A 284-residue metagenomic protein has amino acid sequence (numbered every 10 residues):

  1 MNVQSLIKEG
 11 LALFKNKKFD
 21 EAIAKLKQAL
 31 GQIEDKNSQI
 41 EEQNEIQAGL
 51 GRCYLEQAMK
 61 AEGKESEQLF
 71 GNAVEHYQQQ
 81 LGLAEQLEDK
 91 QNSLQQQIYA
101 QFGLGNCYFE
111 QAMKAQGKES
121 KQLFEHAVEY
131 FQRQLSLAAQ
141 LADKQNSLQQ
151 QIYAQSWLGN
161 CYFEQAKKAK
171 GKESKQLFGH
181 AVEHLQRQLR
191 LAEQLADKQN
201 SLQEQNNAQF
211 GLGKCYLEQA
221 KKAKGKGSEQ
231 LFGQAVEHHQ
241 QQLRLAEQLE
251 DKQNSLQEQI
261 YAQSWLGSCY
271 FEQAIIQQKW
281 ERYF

Functional and structural regions predicted by a protein language model:
Q4-Q28, M59-K60, Q68, K114 (+1 more regions): Alpha-helical segment of the N-proximal tetratricopeptide repeat
S5, A24-I40, K279-F284: A detector of long low-complexity, disordered segments enriched in serine/threonine/proline
I7-K15, E42-M59, Q95-E110, Q149-E164 (+2 more regions): Conserved alpha-helical positions within TPR/SEL1-like repeat arrays
K17-K18, E65-Q68, E88, Q122 (+6 more regions): Short helix-adjacent coil turns
F19, K60-G63, F70, K114 (+6 more regions): TPR-repeat structural position
F19, L26, F70, Y77 (+10 more regions): Hydrophobic/aromatic packing residues within the alpha-helices of TPR/SEL1-like helical repeat arrays
L30-N44, K64, Q80-Q97, Q134-Q151 (+2 more regions): Flexible helix-coil transition and linker loops at the boundaries of alpha-helical arrays
